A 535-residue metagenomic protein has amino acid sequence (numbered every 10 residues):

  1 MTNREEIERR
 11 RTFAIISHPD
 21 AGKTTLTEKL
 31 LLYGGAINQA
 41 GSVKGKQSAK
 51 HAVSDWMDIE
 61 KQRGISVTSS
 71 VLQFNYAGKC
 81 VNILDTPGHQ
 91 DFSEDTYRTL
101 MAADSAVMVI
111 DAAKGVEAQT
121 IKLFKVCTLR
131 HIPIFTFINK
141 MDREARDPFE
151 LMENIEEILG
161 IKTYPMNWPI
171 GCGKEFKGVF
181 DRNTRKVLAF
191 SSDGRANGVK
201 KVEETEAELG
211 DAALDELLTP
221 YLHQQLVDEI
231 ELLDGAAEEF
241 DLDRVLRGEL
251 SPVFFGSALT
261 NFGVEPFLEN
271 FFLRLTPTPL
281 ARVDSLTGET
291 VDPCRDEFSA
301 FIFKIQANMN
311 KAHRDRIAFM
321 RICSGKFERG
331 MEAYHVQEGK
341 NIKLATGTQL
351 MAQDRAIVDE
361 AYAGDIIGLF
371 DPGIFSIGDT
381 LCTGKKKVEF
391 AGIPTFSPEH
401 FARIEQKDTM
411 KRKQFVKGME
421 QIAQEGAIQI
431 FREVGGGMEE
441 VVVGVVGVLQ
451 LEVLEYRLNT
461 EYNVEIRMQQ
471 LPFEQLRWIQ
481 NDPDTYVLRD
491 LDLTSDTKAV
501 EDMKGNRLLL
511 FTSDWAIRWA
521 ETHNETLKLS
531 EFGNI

Functional and structural regions predicted by a protein language model:
M1-I535: Structural and coupling elements of P-loop NTPases
